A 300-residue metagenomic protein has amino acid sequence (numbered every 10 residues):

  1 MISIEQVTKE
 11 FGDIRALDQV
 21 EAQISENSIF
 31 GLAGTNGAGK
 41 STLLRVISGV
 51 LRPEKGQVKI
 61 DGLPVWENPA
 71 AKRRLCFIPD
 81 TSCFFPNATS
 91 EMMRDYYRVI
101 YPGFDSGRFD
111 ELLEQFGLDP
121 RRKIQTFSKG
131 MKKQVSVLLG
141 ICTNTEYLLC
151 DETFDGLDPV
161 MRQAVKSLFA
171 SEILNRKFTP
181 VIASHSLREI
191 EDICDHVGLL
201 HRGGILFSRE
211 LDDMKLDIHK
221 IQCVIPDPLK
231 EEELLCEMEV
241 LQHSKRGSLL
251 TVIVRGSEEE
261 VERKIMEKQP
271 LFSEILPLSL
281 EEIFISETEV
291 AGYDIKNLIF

Functional and structural regions predicted by a protein language model:
I2-I4, K9-D195, L199-H201, F207: ABC transporter nucleotide-binding domains
P69, K215-I218, L235, I265 (+1 more regions): Short, flexible helix/strand-to-coil boundary loops that buttress conserved ligand/catalytic motifs in alpha/beta
T89, E210, L276-S279: Short loop/turn segments at beta->alpha junctions
L148-L149, T153, P228-E231, E259-E262: Short, surface-exposed beta-strand/loop "edge" segments at domain boundaries and coil↔beta transitions
V165-G256: ABC transporter nucleotide-binding domain
I253-F300: C-terminal coupling/interaction segments
